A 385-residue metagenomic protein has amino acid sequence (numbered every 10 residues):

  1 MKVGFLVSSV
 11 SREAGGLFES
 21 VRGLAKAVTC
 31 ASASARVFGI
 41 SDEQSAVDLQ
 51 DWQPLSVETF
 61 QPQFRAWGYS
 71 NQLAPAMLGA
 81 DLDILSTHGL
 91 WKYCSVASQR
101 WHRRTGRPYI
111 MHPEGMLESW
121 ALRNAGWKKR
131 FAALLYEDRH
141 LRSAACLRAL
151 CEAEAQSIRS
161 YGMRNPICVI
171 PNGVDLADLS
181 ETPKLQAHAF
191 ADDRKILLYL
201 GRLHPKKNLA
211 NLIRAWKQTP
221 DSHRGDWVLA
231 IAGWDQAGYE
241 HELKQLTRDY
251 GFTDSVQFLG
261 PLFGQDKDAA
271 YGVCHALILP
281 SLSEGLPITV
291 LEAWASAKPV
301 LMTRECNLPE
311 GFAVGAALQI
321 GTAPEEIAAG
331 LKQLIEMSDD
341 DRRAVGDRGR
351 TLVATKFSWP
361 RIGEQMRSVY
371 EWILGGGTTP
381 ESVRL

Functional and structural regions predicted by a protein language model:
K2, R148, A189-K207, I213-W216 (+1 more regions): Conserved donor-binding/catalytic core segment of Leloir-type glycosyltransferases
G39-Q44, V174, L200, V228-K244 (+1 more regions): Glycosyltransferase donor-sugar binding loop
R104, R130-C146: Membrane-proximal helix-turn-helix segments that form the acceptor-binding/catalytic region of lipid-linked
A153, G173: Carbohydrate-associated surface elements
L282: Aromatic "clamp/platform" in nucleotide-sugar-dependent glycosyltransferases that forms part of the donor/acceptor
P299-T303: Short hydrophobic beta-strand element within catalytic cores of glycosyltransferases and related nucleotide-activated
P309-Q333, D340: Change "using UDP/GDP/dTDP sugars" to "using nucleotide sugars
D341-K356, S368: A short, well-ordered alpha-helix in the C-terminal region of glycosyltransferases
